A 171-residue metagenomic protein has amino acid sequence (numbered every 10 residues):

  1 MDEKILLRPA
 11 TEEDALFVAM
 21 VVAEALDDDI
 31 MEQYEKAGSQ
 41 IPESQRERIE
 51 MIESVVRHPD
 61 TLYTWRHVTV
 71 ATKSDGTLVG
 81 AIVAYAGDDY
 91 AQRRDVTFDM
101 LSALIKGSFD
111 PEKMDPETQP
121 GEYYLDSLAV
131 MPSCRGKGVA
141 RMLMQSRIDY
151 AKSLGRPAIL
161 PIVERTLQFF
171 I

Functional and structural regions predicted by a protein language model:
L6-M20, D27-Q33: A short beta-loop-alpha structural element at the N-terminal edge of CoA-dependent acyl/N-acetyltransferase catalytic
L26-V56, S102-I105: Conserved GNAT-fold acetyl-CoA-binding loop/helix
I41-V68, K73-S74, K113: Active-site rim helix/loop that mediates acceptor-substrate recognition in acyltransferases
T77-G80: Glycine-rich acetyl-CoA-binding "A-motif" of GNAT/NAT acetyltransferases
V83-Y123, S127: Conserved acyl-donor/pantetheine-binding loop and adjacent beta-alpha core of acyl/acetyltransferases and related
G121-Y123, A151-V163: Conserved GNAT acetyl-CoA-binding A-motif
D126-R135, L160-F170: Conserved beta-strand-loop-alpha-helix junction that forms the acyl-donor binding cleft
G136-D149, S153: Conserved acetyl-CoA-binding loop-helix of GNAT-fold acetyltransferases
